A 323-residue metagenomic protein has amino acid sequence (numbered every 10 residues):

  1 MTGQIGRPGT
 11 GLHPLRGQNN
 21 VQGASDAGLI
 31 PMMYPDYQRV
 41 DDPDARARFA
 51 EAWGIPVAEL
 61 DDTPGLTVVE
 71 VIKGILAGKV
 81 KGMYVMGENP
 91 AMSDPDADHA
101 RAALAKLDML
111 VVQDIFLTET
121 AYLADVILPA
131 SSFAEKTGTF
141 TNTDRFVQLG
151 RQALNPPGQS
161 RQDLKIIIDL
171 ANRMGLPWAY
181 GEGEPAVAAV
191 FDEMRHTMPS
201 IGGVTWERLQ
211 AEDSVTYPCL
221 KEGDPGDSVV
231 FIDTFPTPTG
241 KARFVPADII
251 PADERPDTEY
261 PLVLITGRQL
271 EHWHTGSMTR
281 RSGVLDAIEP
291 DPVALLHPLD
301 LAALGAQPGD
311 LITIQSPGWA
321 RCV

Functional and structural regions predicted by a protein language model:
M1-I201, R268-V323: Non-catalytic alpha/beta scaffold blocks inside enzyme catalytic domains
Q18, Q22-I30, V187-V284: Long, low-complexity segments enriched in small/aliphatic residues
